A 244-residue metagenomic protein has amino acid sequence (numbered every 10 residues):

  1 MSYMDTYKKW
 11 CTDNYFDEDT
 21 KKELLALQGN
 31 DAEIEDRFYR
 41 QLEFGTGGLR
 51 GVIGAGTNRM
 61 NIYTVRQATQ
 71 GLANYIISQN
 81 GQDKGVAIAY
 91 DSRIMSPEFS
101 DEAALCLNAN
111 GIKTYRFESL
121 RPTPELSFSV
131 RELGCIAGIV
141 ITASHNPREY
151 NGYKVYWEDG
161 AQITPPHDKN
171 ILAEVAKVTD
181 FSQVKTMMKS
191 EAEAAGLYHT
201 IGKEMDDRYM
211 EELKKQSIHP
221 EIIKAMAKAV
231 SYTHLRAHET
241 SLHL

Functional and structural regions predicted by a protein language model:
K8-A103, K203-A227: An N-terminal, well-structured beta->alpha segment
W10-N14, G81-E158: Ferredoxin-reductase
F16, L49-G51, G56-N58, R93 (+5 more regions): Short, glycine-/Ser/Thr-/acidic-enriched flexible segments
T46-L49, R148-K154, M188-A192, A225-K228: Short acidic (Asp/Glu) and glycine-rich catalytic loops that position anionic groups and cofactors
Q162-P166, N170-P220: Long, well-ordered, tryptophan-enriched scaffold segments
T233-T240: Conserved small/polar residues in nucleotide/adenosyl-binding loops
